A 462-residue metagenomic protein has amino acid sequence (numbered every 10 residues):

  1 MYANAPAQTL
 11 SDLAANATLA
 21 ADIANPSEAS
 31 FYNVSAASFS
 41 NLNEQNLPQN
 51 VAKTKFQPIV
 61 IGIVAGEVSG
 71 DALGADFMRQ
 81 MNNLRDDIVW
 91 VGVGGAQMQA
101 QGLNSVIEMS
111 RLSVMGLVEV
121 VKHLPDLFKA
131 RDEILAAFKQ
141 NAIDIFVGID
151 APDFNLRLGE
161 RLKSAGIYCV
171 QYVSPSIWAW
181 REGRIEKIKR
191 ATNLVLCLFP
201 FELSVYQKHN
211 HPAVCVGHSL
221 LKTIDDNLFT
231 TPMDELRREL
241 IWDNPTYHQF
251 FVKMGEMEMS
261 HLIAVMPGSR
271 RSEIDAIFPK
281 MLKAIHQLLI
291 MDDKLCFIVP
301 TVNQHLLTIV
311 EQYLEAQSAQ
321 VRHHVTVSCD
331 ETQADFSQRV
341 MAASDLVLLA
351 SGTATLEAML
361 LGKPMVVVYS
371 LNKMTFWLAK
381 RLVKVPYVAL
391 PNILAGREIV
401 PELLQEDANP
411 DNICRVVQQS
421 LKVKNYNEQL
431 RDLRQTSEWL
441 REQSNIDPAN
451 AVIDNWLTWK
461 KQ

Functional and structural regions predicted by a protein language model:
M1-Q462: Nucleotide-activated sugar donor-binding and catalytic core shared by glycosyltransferases and related lipid-linked
